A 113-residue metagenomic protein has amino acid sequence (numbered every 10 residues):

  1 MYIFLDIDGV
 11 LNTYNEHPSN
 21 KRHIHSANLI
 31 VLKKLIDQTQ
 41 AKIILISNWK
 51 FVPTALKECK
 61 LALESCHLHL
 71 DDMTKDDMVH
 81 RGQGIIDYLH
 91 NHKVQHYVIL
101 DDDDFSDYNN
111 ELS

Functional and structural regions predicted by a protein language model:
M1-S113: Catalytic phosphate/metal-binding cores of nucleic-acid and nucleotide-processing enzymes, i.e., regions that mediate
